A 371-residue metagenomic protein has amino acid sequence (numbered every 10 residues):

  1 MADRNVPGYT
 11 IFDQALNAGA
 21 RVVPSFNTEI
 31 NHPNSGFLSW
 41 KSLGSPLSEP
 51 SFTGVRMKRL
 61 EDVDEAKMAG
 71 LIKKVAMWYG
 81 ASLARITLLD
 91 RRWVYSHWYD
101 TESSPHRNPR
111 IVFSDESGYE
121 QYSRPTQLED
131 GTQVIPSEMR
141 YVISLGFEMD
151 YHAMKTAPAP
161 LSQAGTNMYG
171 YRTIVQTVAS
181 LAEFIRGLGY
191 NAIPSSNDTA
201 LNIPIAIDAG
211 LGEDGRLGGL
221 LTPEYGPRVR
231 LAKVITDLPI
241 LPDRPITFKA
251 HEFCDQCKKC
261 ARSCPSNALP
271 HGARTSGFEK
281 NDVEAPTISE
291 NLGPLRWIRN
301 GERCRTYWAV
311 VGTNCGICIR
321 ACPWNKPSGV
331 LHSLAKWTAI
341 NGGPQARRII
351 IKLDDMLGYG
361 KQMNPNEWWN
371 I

Functional and structural regions predicted by a protein language model:
M1-E102, H106-R107, R320, W324 (+2 more regions): Iron-sulfur (Fe-S) cluster-binding modules
K73, S82-W324, K336-N341: Catalytic cores of enzyme domains
